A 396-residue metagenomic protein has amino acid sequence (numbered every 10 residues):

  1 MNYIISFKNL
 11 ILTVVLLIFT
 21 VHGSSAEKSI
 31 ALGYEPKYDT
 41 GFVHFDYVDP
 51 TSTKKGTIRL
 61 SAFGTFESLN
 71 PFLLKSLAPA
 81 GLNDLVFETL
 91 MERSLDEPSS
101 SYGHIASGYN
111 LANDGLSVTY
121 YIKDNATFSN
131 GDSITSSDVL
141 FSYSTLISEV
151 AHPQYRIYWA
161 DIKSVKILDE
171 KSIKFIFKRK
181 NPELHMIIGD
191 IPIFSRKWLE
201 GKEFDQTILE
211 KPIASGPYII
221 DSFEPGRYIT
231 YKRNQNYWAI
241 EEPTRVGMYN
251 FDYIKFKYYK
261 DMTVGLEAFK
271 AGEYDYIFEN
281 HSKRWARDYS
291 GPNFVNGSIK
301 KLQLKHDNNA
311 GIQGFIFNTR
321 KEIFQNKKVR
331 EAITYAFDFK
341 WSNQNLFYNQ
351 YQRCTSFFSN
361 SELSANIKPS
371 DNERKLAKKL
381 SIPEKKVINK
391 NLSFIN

Functional and structural regions predicted by a protein language model:
L10-T20: Bacterial N-terminal signal peptides
A26-D114, Y121, S144, I213: N-terminal lobe/hinge region of extracytoplasmic solute-binding protein
E27-S29, K55-G64, S107, S117-Y120 (+7 more regions): Short, well-ordered beta-strand elements
Y38, V48-T53, K75-L82, G108-H152 (+6 more regions): Aromatic- and charge-enriched surface segment that lines or borders ligand/interaction sites
F87-E97, I188-Y253, K260-V264, A271 (+1 more regions): Gly/Pro-rich hinge or "lid" segments in bacterial periplasmic/extracellular proteins
Y121, Y155-E200, P217-E224, R374: Surface-exposed binding/hinge segments that line and control ligand-binding clefts or catalytic entry sites
S164-I167, D221-K232, K257-K321, A332 (+2 more regions): Extracellular/periplasmic solute-recognition and catalytic clefts
Q325-N396: Append "and occasionally in soluble cytosolic enzymes with long acidic Gly/Pro-rich linkers
